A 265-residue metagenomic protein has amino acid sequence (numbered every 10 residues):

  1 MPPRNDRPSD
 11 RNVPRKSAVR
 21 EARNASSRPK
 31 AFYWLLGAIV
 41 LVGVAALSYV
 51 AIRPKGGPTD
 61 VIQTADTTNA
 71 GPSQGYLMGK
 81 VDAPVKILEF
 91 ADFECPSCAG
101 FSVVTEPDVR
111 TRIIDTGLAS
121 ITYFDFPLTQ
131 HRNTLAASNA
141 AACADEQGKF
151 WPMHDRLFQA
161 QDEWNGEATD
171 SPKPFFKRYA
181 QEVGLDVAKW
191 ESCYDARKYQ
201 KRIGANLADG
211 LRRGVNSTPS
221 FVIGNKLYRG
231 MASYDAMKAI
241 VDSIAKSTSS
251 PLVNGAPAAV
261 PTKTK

Functional and structural regions predicted by a protein language model:
P2-A51, E106, K177-K265: C-terminal cap of thioredoxin/glutaredoxin-like
E21, P54-K55, E167-A168: Short leucine-rich amphipathic alpha-helices used at interfaces
P54-T67: Ser/Thr/Pro/Gly-rich low-complexity linker/stalk segments immediately outside membranes or between
T68-V85, I113: A short beta-strand-turn-helix
G71-S73, Q159, I223: Residue-level signal for pocket-adjacent positions within structured domains
G79, L88, R229: Residue-level detector of conserved, well-ordered beta-strand and adjacent loop positions that form binding/recognition
A83, L88-Q181, R213, P251-T262: Structural alpha/beta surface segment adjacent to cysteine/selenocysteine redox centers across thiol/disulfide enzymes
